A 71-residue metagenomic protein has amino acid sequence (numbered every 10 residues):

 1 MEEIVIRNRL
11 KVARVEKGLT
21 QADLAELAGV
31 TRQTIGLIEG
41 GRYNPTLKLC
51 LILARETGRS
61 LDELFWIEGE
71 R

Functional and structural regions predicted by a protein language model:
M1-E16: A short, Lys/Arg-rich alpha-helix, primarily the initiator
V15, E26, R55: Alpha-helical residues within the helix-turn-helix
G18-G36: Short alpha-helical DNA-recognition segment
Q33, Y43, D62: Key DNA-contact positions within bacterial/archaeal DNA-binding proteins
K48-E63: DNA major-groove recognition helix of helix-turn-helix/homeodomain DNA-binding modules
F65-R71: Short, charged recognition helix plus adjacent turn of helix-turn-helix-like nucleic-acid-binding domains
